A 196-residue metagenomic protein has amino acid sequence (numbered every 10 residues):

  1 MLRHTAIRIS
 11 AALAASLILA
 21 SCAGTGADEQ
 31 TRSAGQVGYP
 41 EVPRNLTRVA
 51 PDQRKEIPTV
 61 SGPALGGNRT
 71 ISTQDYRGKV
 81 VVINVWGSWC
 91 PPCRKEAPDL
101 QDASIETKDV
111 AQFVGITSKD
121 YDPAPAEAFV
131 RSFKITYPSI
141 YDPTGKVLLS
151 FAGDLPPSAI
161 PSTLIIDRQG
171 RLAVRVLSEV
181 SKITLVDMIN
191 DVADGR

Functional and structural regions predicted by a protein language model:
M1-S61, R196: N-terminal targeting signals for export/organelle localization
R8-I18, T117-K119, I140-Y141, M188: Hydrophobic alpha-helical membrane segments, chiefly transmembrane helices and signal peptide h-regions, characterized
R54, T59-V81: A short beta-strand-turn-helix
I71-R94, L100, F113: Short active-site neighborhood of thiol/selenol oxidoreductases, capturing the structured segment around
V85-G87, I116-K119, D142-P143, S178-E179: Active-site-proximal beta-strand/loop segments in catalytic clefts of secreted hydrolases
R94-F133, P143-S150: Structural microenvironment flanking redox-active thiols in thiol-disulfide oxidoreductases
A128-T136, P143-R196: Thiol/disulfide oxidoreductase modules built on the thioredoxin-like
